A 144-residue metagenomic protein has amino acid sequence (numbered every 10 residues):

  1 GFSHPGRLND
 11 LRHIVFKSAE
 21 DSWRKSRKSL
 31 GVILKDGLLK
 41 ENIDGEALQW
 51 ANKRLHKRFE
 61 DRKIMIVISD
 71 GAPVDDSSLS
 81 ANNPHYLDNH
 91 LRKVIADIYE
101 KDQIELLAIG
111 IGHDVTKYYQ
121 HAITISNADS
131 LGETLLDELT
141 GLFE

Functional and structural regions predicted by a protein language model:
G1-E144: Acidic, glycine-rich A-domain
